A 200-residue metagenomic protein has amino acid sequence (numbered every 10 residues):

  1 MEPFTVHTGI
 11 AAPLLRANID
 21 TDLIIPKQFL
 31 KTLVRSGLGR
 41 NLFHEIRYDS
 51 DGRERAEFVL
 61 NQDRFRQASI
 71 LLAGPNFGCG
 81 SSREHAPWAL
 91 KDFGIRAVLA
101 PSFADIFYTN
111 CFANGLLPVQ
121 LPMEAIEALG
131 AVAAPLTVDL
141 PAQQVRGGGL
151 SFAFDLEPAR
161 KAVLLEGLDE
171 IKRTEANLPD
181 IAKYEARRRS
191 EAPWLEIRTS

Functional and structural regions predicted by a protein language model:
M1-K31, G167-S200: N-terminal, positively charged, Ser/Thr/Ala/Gly-biased leader segments that form transit/presequence-like amphipathic
P3-V6, P13-R16, N110, G130 (+2 more regions): A generic structural signal for short, solvent-exposed coil/turn residues that cap or connect secondary-structure
F4, D22, S69-I70, K91 (+1 more regions): General secondary-structure edge motif
G9-I10, L15-N18, K27-Q28, E45-I46 (+5 more regions): Fold-independent oxyanion-binding glycine-rich loops and adjacent beta-strand/coil segments at enzyme active sites
I19-T21, T32, V145, K161-A162: Short, acidic Gly/Pro/Ser/Thr-rich loop/turn segments
I25, N110-A113, L150: Short acidic, glycine/serine/threonine-rich loops at helix termini
K31-A134, L140-P141: Feature captures the catalytic cores and cofactor-binding loops of soluble hydro-lyases/lyases that act on carboxylate
G115-I197: Acidic, glycine-rich flexible loop/linker segments
